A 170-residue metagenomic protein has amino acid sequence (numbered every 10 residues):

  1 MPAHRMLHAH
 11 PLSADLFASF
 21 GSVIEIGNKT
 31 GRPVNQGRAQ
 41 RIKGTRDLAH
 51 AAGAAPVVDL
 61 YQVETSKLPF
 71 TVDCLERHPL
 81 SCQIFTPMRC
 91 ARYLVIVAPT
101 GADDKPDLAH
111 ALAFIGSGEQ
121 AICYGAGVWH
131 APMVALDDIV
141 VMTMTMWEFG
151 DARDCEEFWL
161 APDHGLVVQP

Functional and structural regions predicted by a protein language model:
M1-A113, D137, G150-R153, F158-W159 (+1 more regions): Non-catalytic, conserved peripheral segments adjacent to functional cores
Q83-T86, A121-I122, M133: His/acidic/aromatic-lined binding-pocket segments of jelly-roll/cupin-type domains and related regulatory beta-sandwich
V97-P99, A126, M144-E148: Short, structured patches in soluble enzyme cores that scaffold and shape functional sites
I115-W129: Conserved metal-binding segment of the jelly-roll/cupin
G127-T143: Ligand-binding loop in jelly-roll beta-barrel domains
